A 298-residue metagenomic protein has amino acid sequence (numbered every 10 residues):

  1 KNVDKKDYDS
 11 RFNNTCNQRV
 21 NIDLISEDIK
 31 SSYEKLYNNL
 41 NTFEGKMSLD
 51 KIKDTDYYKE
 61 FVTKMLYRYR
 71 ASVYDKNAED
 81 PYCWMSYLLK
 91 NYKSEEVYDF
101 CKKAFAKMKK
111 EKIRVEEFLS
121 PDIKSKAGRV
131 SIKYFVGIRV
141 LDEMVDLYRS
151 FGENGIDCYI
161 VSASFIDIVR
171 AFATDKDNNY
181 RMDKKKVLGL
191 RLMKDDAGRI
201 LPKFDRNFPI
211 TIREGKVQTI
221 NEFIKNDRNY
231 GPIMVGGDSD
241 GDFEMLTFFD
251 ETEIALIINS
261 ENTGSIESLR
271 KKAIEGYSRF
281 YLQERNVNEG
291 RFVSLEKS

Functional and structural regions predicted by a protein language model:
N2-Y134: A metal-dependent, Asp-based hydrolase signature
D75-K76, Y92-S298: C-terminal cap/substrate-recognition subdomain and adjoining C-terminal extension of metal-dependent phosphatase-like
